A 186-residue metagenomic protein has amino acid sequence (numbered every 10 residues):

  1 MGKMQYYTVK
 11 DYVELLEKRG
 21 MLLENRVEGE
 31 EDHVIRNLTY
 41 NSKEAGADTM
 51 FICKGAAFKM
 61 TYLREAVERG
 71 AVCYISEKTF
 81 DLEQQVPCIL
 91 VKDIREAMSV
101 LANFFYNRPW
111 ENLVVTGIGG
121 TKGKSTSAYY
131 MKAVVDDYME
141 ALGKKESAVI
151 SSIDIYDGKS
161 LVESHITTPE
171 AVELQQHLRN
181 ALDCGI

Functional and structural regions predicted by a protein language model:
M1-V100: N-terminal leader/targeting and accessory segments in enzymes
A97-I186: Phosphate-binding loop of NTP-binding sites
